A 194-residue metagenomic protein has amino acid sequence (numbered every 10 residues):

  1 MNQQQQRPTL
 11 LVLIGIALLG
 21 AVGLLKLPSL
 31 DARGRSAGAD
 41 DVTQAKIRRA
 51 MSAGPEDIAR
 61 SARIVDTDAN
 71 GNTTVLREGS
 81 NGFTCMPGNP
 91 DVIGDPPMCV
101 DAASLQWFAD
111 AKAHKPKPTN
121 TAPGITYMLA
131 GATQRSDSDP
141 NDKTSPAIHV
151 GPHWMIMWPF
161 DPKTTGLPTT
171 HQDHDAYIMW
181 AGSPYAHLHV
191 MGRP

Functional and structural regions predicted by a protein language model:
M1-P8: N-terminal secretory signal peptides that target proteins for export/translocation
L13-G23: Bacterial N-terminal signal peptides
L24-R35: Signal peptide processing junction and immediate N-terminal pro/mature segment of secreted/exported proteins
G34-P194: Primary mode marks residue(s) on the alpha4-beta5-alpha5 output face of response regulator receiver
